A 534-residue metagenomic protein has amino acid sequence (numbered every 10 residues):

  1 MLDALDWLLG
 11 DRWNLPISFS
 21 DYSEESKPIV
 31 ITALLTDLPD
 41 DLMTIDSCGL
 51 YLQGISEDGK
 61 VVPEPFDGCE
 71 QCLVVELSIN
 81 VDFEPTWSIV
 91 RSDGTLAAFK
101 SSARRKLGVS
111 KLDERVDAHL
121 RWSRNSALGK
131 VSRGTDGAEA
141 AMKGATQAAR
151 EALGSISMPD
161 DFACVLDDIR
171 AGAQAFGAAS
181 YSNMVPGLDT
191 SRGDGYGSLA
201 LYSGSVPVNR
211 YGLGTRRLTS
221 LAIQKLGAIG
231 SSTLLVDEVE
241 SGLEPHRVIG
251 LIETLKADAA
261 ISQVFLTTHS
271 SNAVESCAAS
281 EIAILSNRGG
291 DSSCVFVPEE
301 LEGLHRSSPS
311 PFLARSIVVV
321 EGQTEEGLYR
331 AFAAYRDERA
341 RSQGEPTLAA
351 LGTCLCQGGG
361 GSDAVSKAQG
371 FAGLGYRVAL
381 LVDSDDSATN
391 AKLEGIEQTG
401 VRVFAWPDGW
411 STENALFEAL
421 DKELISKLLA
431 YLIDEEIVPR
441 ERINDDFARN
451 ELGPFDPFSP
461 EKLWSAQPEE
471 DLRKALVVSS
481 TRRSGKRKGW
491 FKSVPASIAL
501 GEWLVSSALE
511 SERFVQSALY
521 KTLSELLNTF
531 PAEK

Functional and structural regions predicted by a protein language model:
M1-G10, G195-P311, S511-K534: Switch/communication elements of ASCE P-loop NTPase nucleotide-binding domains
L2-C69: Conserved P-loop NTP-binding catalytic core
Y22-K27, F66-E70, S102-R105, K225-I229 (+4 more regions): Conserved catalytic network of the ASCE P-loop NTPase/AAA+ motor domain
S47-T135: A sensor for short, sequence-defined functional sites
A97-I169, L416-L424, A430-L432: Coupling/switch segment of ABC-type P-loop NTPase heads
S110, L234-V236, V318: Hydrophobic positions in the central parallel beta-sheet of the AAA+
G129-T219, I223-T233, N390: Extended helical coiled-coil dimerization/tether regions that scaffold and oligomerize large DNA-maintenance assemblies
S310-V318, T324-K534: Acidic, Mg2+-coordinating catalytic modules of nucleic-acid enzymes
